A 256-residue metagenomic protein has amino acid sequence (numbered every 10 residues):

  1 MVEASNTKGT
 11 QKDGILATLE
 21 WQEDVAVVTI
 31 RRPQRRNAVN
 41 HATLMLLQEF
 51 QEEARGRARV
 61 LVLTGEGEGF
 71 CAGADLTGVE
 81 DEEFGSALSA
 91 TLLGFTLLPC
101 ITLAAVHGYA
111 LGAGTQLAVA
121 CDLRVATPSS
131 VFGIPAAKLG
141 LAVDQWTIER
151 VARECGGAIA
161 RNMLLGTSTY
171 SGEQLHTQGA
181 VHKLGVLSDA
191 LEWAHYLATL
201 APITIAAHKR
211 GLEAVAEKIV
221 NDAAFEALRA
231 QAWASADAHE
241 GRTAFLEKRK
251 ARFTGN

Functional and structural regions predicted by a protein language model:
M1-E66: Conserved CoA-thioester-binding segment of acyl-CoA-metabolizing enzymes
P33, V125-S130, Q178-A223, A234-A236 (+1 more regions): C-terminal long alpha-helix characteristic of the crotonase
M45, R57, T64-L97, A110 (+1 more regions): Glycine- (often His-adjacent) and acidic-residue-rich active-site loop that binds/positions the CoA thioester
G73-A74, V151, I159-S168: Short helix- or helix-capping micro-motifs that position conserved polar/aromatic residues at function-defining sites
G85, S89, G112, A142-Q145 (+2 more regions): Glycine-rich phosphate-binding loop at the start of an alpha helix
G94-G140, T169: Glycine-rich beta-to-alpha active-site loop
L123, N162, G166-S168, Q174 (+1 more regions): Well-ordered beta-strand positions
